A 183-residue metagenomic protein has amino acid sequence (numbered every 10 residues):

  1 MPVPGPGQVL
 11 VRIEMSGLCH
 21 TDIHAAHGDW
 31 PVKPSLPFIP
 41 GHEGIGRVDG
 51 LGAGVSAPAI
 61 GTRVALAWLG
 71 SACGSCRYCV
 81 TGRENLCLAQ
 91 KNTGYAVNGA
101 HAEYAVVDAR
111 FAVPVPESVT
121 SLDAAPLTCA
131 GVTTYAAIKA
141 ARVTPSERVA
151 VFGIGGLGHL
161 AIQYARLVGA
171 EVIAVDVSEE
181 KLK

Functional and structural regions predicted by a protein language model:
P2-S16, D29-R77, P116-S118: Glycine-rich beta-strand-centered segment in the early N-terminal region that forms part of a ligand/cofactor-binding
T21-H27: Cytochrome P450 core scaffold surrounding the K-helix E-X-X-R motif and the conserved "meander" helix-loop region
D22, E43, D176: Acidic active-site catalytic centers that drive phospho-/nucleotidyl reactions and related ester hydrolyses
E43, T62-R63, Y78, Y104 (+2 more regions): Residue-level marker of beta-strand positions
I45-L51, H101-D123: Short Fe-S-cluster ligation motifs
P58, A67-V113: Cysteine-cluster motifs in flexible loop/terminal segments that predominantly coordinate metals
V64, E117-K183: Mid-domain Rossmann-like dinucleotide-binding core that forms the NAD(H)/NADP(H) cofactor-binding site
